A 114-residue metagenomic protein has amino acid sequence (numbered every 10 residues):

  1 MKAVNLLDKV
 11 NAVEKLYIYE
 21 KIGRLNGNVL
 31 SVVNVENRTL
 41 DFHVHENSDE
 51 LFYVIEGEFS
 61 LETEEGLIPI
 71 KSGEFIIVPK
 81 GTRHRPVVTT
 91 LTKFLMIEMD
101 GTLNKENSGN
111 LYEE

Functional and structural regions predicted by a protein language model:
M1-V32, G109-E114: A short, N-terminal "cap"/entry segment at the start of jelly-roll beta-barrel domains of the cupin/DSBH fold
V29-H45: Conserved short histidine dyad/triad with adjacent acidic residue
R38, N47-F59, E64-E65: Glycine- and acidic-residue-biased ligand/ion/polar-headgroup-sensing regions
L40-D41, F75-R85: Histidine-centered metal-chelating micro-motifs
V44-N47, V88-T90: Short glycine/proline-enriched turns and hinge-like loops at secondary-structure junctions
I55, K71-S72, T90: A cytosolic small-molecule/anion-sensing beta-strand core signal
E64-K80: Short acidic-glycine-tyrosine-enriched beta hairpin
K80-N107: Ligand-binding loop in jelly-roll beta-barrel domains
